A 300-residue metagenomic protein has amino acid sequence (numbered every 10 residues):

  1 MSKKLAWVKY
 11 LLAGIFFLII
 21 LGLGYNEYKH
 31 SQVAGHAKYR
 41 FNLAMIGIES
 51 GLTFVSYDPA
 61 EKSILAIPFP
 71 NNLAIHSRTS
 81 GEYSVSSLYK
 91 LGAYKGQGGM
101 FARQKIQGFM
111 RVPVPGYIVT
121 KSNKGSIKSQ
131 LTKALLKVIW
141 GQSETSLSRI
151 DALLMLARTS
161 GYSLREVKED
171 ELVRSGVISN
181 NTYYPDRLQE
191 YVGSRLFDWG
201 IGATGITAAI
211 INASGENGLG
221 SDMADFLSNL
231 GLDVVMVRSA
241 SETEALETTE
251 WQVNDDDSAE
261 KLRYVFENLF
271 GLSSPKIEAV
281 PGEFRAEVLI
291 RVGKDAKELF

Functional and structural regions predicted by a protein language model:
S2-F300: Non-catalytic, solvent-exposed segments at the cell envelope interface
